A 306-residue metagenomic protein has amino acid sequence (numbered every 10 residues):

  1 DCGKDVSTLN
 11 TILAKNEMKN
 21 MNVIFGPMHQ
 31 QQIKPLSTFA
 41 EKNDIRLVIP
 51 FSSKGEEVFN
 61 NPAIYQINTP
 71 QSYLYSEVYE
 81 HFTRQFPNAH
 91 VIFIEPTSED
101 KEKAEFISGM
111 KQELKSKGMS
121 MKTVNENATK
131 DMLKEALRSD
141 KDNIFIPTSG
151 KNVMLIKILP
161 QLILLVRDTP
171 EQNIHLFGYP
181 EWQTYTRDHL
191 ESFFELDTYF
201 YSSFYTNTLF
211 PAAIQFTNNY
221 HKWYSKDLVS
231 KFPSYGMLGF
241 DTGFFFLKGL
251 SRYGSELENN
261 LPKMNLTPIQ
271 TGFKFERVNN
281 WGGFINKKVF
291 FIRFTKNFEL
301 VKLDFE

Functional and structural regions predicted by a protein language model:
D1-E306: Extracytosolic ligand-binding ectodomains
